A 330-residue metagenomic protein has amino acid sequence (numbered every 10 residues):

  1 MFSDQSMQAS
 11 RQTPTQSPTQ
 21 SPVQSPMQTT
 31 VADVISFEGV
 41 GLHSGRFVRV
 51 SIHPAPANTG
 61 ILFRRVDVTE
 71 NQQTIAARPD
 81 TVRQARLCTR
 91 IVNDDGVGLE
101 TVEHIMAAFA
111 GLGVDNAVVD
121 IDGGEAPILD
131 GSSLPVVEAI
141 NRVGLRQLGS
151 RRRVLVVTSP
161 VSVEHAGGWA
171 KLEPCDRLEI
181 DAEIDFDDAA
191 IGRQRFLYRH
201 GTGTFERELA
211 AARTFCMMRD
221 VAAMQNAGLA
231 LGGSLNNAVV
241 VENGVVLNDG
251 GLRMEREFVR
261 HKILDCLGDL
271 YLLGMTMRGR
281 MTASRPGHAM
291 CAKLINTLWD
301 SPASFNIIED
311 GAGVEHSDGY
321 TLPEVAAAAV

Functional and structural regions predicted by a protein language model:
M1-Q16, Q20-N116, D120-V330: C-terminal regulatory domains involved in ligand/effector binding and gene-expression control
